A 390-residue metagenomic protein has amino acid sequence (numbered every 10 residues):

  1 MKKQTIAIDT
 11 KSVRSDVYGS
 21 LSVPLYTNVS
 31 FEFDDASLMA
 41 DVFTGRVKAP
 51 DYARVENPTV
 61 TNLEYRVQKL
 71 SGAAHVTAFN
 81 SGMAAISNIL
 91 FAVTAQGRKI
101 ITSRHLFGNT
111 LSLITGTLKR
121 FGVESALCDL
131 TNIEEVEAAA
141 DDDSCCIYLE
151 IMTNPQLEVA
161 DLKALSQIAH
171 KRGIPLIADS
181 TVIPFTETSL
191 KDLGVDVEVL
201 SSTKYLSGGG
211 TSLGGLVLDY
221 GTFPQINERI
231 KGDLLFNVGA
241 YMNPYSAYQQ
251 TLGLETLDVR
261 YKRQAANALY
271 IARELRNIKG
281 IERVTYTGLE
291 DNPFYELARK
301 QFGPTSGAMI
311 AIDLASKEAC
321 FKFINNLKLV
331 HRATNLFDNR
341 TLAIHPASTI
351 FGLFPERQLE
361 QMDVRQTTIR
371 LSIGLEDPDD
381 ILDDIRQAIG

Functional and structural regions predicted by a protein language model:
M1-N57, I369: N-terminal "arm"/small-domain region of PLP-dependent enzymes with the aminotransferase-like
A7-R14, H75-G280, T285: Conserved PLP-enzyme active-site core in the AAT-like
S30, D219-P224, L314-E318: Short loop segments at secondary-structure junctions
D35-A84, N109-G116: Conserved N-terminal alpha-helix of the aminotransferase class I/II PLP-enzyme fold
V47, Y245, T305-M309, Q366-R370: Short, solvent-exposed beta-strand edge segments and adjacent coil->beta transition regions
T115, E124, R260, E318 (+2 more regions): PLP-dependent enzyme catalytic core of the Aspartate aminotransferase-like
Q249-V259, G307-A315, R370-G374: Short, well-ordered beta-strand elements within core beta-sheets of diverse protein domains
L269-K328, R332-R340, L353-E360: Conserved small-domain helix->loop->beta segment predominantly found in fold-type I
